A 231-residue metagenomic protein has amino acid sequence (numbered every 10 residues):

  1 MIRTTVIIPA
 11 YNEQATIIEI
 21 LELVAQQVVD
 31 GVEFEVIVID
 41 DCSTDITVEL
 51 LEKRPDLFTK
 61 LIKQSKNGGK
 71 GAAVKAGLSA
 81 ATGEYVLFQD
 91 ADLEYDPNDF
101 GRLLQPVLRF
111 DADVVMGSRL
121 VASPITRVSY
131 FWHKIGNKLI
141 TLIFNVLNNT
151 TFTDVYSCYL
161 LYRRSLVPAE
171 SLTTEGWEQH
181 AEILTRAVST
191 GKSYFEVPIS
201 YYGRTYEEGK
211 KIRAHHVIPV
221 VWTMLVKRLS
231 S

Functional and structural regions predicted by a protein language model:
R3-T5, E35, E182: Cell-envelope/extracellular polymer assembly enzymes that use nucleotide-activated donors
I8-E22, C42: Active-site beta-to-alpha loop of glycosyltransferases that engages the nucleotide-sugar donor
E22-E33: Short, acidic, metal-binding catalytic loop of nucleotide-sugar glycosyltransferases
F34-I37, V48-A80: Conserved donor nucleotide-binding strand/loop of the catalytic core
D40-V48, L93: A conserved acidic beta->alpha catalytic loop
K66-A80, Y85, P97-W177, G203-W222 (+1 more regions): Acceptor/aglycone-binding surface of glycosyltransferases and processive sugar-polymer synthases
T150-T151, L172-E175, L184-Y202: Catalytic donor-sugar/metal-binding loop of nucleotide-sugar-dependent glycosyltransferases
